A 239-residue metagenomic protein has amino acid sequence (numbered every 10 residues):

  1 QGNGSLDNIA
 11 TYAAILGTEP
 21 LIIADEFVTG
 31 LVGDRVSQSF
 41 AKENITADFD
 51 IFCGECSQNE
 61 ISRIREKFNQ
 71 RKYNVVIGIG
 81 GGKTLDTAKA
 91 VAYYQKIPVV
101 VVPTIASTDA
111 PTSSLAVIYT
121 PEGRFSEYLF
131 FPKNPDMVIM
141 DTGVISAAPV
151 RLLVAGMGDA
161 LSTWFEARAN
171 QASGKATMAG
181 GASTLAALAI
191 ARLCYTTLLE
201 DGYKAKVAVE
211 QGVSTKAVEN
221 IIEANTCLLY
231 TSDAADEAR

Functional and structural regions predicted by a protein language model:
Q1-V75: ATP/NTP phosphate-donor binding region
P20-L21, N74-I77, P98-V100, D136-V138 (+1 more regions): Structural motif
G30-V32, K83-A90, A110-P111: Short glycine/serine/threonine-rich phosphate/pyrophosphate-binding segments that cradle anionic phosphate groups
F68-T104: A short, small-residue-rich loop immediately preceding and capping a beta-strand
Y93-L188: A glycine/threonine-rich phosphate-anchoring loop and its flanking beta-alpha core in nucleotide/phosphate-binding
L193-L229: Oxyanion-binding "anion nests"
Y230-R239: Single conserved hydrophobic/aromatic residue that forms the stacking wall/gate of nucleotide- or nucleobase-binding
